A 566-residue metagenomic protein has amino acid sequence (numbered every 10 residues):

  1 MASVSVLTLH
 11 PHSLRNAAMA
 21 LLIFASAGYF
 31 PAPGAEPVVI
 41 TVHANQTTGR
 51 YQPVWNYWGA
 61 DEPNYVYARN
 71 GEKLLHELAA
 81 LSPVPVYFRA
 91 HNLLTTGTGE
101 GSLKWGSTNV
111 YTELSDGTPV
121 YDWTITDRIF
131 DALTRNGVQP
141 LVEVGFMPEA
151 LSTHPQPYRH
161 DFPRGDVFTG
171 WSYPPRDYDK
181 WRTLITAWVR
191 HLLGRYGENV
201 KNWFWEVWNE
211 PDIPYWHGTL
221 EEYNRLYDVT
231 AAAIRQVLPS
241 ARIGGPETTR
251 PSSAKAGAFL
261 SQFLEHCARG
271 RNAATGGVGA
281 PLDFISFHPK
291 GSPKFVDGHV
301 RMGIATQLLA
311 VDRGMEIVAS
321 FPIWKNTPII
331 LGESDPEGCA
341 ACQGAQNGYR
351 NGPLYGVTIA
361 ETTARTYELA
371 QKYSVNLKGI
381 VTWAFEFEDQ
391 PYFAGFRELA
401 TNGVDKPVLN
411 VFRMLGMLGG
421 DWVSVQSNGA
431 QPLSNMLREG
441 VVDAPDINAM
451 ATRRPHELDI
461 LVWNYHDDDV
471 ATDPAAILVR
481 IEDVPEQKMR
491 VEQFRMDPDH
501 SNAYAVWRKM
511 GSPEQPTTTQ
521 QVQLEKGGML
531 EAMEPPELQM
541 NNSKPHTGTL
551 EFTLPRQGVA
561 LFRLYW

Functional and structural regions predicted by a protein language model:
M1-A18: Bacterial N-terminal signal peptides that target proteins for export
A17-G28: Bacterial N-terminal signal peptides
Y29-F204, L220-P251, G276-P281, S320-K325 (+5 more regions): Non-catalytic accessory regions flanking glycosidase/transglycosidase catalytic cores in CAZymes
V142, I185, K201-N209, A241 (+4 more regions): Aromatic- and acid-rich polysaccharide-binding/catalytic face of secreted or lumenal carbohydrate-active enzymes
M147-E149, N209-I213, T248-S253, E333-C339 (+1 more regions): Short, internal active-site loops enriched in acidic
Y158-D166, K255-R269, C342-V357, Y392-G403: Short, electropositive alpha-helical surface patch
R176, G218-E222, P251-A254, G298-A305 (+2 more regions): Alpha-helix capping and helix-loop boundary segments enriched in small/acidic/polar residues
K290-H299, V318-G356, F385-L399: Active-site clefts of carbohydrate-active enzymes
